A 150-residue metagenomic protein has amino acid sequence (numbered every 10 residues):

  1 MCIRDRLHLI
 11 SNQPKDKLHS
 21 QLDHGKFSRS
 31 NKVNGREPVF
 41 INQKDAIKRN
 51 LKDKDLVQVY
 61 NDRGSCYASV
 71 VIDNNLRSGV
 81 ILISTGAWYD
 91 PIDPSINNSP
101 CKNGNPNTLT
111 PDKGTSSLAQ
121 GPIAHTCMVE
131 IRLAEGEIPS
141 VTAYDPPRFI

Functional and structural regions predicted by a protein language model:
M1-I3: Short, small-residue-biased leader/transition segments that mark boundaries at the very start of proteins
Q13-K15, L22: Segments forming glycine/polar-rich beta-alpha architectures that bind adenosine-containing cofactors
S20, H24-F40, K44-I150: Long, contiguous, secondary-structure-rich segments that constitute the structural scaffold of globular domains
